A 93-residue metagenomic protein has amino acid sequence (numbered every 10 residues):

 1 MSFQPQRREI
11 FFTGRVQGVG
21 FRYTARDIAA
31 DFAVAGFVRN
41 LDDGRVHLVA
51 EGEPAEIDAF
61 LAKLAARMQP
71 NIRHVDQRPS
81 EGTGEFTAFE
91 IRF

Functional and structural regions predicted by a protein language model:
M1-F93: Intrinsically disordered, low-complexity, mixed-charge
